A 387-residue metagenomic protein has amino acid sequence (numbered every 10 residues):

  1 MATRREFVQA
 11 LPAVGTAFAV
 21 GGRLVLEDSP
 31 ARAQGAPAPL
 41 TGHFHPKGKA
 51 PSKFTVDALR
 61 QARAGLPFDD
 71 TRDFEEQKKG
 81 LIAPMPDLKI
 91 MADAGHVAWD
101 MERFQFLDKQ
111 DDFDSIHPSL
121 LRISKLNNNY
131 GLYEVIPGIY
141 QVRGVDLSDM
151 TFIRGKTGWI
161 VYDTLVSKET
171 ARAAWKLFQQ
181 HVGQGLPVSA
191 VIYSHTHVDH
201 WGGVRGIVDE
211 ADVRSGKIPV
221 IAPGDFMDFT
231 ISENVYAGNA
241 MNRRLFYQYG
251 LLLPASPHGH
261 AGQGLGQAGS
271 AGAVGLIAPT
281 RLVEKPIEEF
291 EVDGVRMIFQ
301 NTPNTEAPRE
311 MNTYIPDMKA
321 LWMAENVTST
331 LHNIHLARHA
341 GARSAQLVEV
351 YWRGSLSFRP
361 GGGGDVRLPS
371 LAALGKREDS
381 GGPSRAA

Functional and structural regions predicted by a protein language model:
M1, G22-K49: C-terminal segment of N-terminal export signals and the immediately downstream linker at the start of the mature
E6-D28: N-terminal export signals
L40-F113, R205-A271: Binuclear metal-dependent hydrolase catalytic cores
K125-G185, E310-I315, K319-N326: Conserved beta-strand hairpin/beta-sheet module of binuclear metal-dependent hydrolase folds, prominently
E134, G183, I221, D225-P303 (+2 more regions): Metallo-beta-lactamase
T157-G158, K168-P219: Active-site metal-binding motif and surrounding structural segment of the metallo-beta-lactamase
G158-I160, V166-E169, A271, G275-T280 (+1 more regions): Metallo-beta-lactamase
Y162-T164, P187-D199, I221-P223, W322-A324 (+1 more regions): Active-site neighborhood of phospho(di)ester-bond hydrolases with catalytic His/Asp-centered motifs
